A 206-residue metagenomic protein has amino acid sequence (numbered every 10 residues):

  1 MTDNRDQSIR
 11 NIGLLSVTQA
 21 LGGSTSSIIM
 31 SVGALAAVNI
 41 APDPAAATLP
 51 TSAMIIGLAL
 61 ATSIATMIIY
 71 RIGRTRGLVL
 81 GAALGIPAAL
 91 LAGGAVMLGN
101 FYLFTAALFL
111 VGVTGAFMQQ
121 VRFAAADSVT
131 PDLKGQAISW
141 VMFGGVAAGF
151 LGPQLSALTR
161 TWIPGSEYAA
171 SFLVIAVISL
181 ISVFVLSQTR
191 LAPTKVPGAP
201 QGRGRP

Functional and structural regions predicted by a protein language model:
M1-I9, T189-P206: Juxtamembrane intracellular "pre-TM" segments in multi-pass secondary transporters
D3-I56: Helix-loop boundary and gating motifs at the non-cytosolic
I9, G94-A106: Helix-loop junctions at membrane interfaces in 12-TM secondary transporters
A20, F101-A116: Hydrophobic core of transmembrane alpha-helices in multi-pass small-molecule transporters, especially MFS/SLC-type
T75-R76, A157-V177: A membrane-interface helix-boundary motif in multi-pass transporters
A83-L98: C-terminal ends and interior cores of transmembrane alpha-helices in multi-pass membrane transporters/permeases
Q136-Q154: Glycine-rich segments within core transmembrane alpha-helices of 12-TM secondary carriers
A157, A176-A199: C-terminal membrane-cytosol helix-exit motif in multi-pass small-molecule transporters
